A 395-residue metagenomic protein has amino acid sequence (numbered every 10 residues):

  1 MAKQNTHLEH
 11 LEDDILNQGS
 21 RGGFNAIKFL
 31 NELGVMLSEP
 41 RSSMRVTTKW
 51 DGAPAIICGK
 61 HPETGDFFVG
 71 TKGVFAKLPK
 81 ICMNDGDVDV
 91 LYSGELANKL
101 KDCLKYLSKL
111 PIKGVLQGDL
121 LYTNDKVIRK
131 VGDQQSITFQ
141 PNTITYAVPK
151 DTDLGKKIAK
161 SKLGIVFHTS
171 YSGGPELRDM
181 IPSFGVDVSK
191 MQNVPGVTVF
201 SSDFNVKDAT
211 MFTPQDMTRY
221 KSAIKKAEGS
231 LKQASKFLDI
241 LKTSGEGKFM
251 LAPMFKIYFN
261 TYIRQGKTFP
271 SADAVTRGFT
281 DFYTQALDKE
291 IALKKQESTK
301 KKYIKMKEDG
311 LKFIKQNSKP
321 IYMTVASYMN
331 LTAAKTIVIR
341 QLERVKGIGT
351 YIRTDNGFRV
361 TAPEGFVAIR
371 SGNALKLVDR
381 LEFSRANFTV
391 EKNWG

Functional and structural regions predicted by a protein language model:
A2-M44, K49-P54, C58-G395: Core nucleotide-handling region used for phosphoryl-transfer chemistry
